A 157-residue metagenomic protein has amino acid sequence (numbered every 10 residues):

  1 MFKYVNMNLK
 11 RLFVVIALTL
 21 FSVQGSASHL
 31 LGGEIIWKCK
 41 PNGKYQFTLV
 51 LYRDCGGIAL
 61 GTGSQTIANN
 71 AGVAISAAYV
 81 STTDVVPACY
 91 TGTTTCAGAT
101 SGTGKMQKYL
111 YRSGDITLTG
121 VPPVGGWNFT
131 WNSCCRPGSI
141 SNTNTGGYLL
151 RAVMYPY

Functional and structural regions predicted by a protein language model:
M1-L31: Bacterial Sec-dependent N-terminal signal peptides
G25-Y157: Long, compositionally biased, intrinsically disordered segments
